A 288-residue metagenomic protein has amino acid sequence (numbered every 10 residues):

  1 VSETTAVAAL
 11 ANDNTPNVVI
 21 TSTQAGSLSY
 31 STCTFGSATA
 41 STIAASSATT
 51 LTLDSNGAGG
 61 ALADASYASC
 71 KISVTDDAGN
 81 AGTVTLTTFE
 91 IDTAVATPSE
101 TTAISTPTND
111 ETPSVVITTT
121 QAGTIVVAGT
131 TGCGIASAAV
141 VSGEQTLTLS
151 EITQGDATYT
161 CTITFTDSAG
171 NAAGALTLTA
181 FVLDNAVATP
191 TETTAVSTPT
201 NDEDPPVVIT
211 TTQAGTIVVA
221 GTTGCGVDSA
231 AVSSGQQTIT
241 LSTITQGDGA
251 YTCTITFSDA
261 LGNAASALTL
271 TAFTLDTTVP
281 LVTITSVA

Functional and structural regions predicted by a protein language model:
V1-E3, T85-A96, T177-A188, T269-T285: Flexible, low-complexity linkers/stalks enriched in Thr/Pro that connect modular domains
V1-N12, T97-D110, A188-D202, L281-A288: Short, solvent-exposed loop/edge segments of extracellular or virion-exposed proteins
A6-L10, S27-T75, V84, A103-I104 (+4 more regions): Extracellular beta-sheet repeat scaffolds used for adhesion and glycan interaction
N14-V18, E111-V115, E203-V207: Structural beta-strand segments of beta-rich domains
V19-T21, T52-D54, T88-E90, V116-T118 (+7 more regions): Generic structural detector for well-ordered beta-strands
T21-L28, I117-I125, T210-I217: Short proline/glycine-enriched turn/loop motifs at strand-loop junctions of beta-rich domains
D77, A94, S168-A169, A186 (+2 more regions): Short, ordered coil/turn segments that flank beta-strands lining enzyme active or ligand-binding pockets
